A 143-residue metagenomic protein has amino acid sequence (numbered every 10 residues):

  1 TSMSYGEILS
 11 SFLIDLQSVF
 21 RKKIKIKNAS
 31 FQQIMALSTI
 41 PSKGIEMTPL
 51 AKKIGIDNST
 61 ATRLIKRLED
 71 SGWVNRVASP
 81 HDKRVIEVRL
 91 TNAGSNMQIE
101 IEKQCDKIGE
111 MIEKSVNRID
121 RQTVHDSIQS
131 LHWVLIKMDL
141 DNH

Functional and structural regions predicted by a protein language model:
T1-K27: N-terminal leader segment of winged-helix/HTH proteins
F12, L64, S127: Residues in the recognition helix of alpha-helical DNA-binding motifs
L13, G44, Q98, H132-D139: A structural signal for well-ordered alpha-helices, especially hydrophobic packing surfaces of coiled-coils
S18-T60: N-terminal helix-turn-helix DNA-binding core of bacterial DNA-binding proteins
K27-Q32, T91, V116-R121: Short helix-coil-helix linker/hinge
M35-S38, I99, H125-D126: A cross-family signal for key residues in well-ordered alpha-helices that form functional helical elements
K43-S95: Canonical helix-turn-helix DNA-binding module
K103-H143: Terminal interaction helix/tail motif
